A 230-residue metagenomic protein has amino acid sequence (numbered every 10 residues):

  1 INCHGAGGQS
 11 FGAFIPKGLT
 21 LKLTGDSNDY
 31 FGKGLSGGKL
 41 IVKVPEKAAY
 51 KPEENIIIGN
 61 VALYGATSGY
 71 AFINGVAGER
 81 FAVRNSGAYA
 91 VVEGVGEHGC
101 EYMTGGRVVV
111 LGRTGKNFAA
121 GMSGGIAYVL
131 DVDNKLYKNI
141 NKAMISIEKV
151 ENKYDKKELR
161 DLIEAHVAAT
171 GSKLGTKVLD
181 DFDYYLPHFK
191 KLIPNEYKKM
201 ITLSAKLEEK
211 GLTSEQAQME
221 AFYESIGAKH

Functional and structural regions predicted by a protein language model:
I1-H230: Long, distal/terminal scaffolding or interaction modules with repetitive or compositionally biased sequence
